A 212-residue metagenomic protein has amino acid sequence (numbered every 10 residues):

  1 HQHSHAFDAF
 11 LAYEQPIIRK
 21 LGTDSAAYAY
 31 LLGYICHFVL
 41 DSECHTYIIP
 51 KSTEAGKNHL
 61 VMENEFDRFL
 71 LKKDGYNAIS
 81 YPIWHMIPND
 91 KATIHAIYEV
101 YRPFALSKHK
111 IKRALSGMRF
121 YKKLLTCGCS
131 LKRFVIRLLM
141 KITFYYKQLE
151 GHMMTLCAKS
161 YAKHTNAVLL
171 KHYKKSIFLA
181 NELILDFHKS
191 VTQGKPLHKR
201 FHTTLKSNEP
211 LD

Functional and structural regions predicted by a protein language model:
H1-L31, I35, V39-D212: N-terminal leader/auxiliary helical segments
